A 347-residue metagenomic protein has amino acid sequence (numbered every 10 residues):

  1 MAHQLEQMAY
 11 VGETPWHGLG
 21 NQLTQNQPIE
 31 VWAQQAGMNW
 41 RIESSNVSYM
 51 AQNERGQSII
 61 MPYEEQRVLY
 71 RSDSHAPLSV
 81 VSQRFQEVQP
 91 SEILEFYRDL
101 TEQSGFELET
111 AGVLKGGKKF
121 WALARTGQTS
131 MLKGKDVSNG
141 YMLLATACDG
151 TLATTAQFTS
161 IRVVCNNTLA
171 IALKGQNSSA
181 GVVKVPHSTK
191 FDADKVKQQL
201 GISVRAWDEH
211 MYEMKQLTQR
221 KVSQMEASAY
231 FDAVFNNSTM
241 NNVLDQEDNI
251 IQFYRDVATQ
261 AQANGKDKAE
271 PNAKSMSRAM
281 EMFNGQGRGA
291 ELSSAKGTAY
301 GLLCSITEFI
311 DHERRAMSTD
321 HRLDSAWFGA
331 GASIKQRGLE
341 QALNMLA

Functional and structural regions predicted by a protein language model:
M1-N53, Q128-A347: Intrinsically disordered, low-complexity regions enriched in serine/threonine
Y49-Y63: Conserved oxyanion/phosphate-binding beta-strand-loop segments in alpha/beta enzyme cores
I59-R84: A short, surface-exposed helix-loop junction/capping segment
E64, G117-K118, S138: Short, well-ordered loop/turn elements at secondary-structure boundaries
A76, V80, K119-W121, D248 (+1 more regions): Long, C-terminal folded domains that constitute the functional core of proteins
L78-S79, E92, L132-G134: Acidic, serine/threonine- and proline-rich intrinsically disordered low-complexity regions
Q83-E107: Amphipathic alpha-helical segments
Q103-L132, F235, V243: Ser/Thr-rich, low-complexity intrinsically disordered terminal regions
